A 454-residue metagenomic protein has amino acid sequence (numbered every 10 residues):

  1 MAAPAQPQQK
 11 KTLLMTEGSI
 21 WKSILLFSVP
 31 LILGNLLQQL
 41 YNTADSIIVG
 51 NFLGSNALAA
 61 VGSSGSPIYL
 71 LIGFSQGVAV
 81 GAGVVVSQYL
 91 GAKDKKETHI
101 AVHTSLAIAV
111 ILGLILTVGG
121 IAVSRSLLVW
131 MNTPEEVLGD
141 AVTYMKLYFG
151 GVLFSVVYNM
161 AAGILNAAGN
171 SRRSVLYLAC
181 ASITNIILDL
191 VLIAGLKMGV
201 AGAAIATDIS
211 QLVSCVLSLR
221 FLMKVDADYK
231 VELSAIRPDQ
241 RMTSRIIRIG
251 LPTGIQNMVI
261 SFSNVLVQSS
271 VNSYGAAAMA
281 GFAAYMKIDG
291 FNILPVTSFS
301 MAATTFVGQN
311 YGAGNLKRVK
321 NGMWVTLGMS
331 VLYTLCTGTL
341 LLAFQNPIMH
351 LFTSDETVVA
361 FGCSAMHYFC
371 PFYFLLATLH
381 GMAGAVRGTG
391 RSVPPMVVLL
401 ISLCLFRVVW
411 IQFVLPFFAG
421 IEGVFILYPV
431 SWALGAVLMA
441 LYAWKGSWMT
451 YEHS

Functional and structural regions predicted by a protein language model:
M1-S28, V86-G151, G195-L251, V307-F372 (+1 more regions): Short alpha-helical transmembrane segments in multi-pass integral membrane proteins
M15-F52, S66-G81, V85, V110-T117 (+5 more regions): N-terminal transmembrane alpha-helices
L26-D45, L147, A181, S210-S214 (+4 more regions): Transmembrane helical elements of multi-pass membrane transporters/channels
L31, N35, I47, N51 (+17 more regions): Transmembrane alpha-helix boundary and packing residues in multipass membrane permease domains and related
L36, L40-A59, L128-E135, V191-M198 (+5 more regions): Helix-terminus/linker motif at the lipid-water interface of multi-pass membrane proteins
S55-S66, M145, A204, A276-F291 (+2 more regions): Small-residue hotspots at the loop-to-helix junctions and early N-terminal turns of transmembrane alpha-helices
L58-V118, S155-S174, Q268, G281-Q345 (+1 more regions): Small-residue-rich hydrophobic transmembrane alpha-helices
A79, Y148-N166, S174-S182, A203-V216 (+4 more regions): Short runs within selected transmembrane alpha-helices of multi-pass transporters and secretion channels
